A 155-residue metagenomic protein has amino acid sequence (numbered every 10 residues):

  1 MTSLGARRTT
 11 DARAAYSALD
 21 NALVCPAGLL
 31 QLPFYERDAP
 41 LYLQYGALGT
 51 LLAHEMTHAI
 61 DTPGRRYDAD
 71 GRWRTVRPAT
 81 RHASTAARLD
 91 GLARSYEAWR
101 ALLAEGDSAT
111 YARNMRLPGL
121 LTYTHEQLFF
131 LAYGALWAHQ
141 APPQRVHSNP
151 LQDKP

Functional and structural regions predicted by a protein language model:
M1-G49, M56-P155: Zinc-dependent metallohydrolase catalytic domains
